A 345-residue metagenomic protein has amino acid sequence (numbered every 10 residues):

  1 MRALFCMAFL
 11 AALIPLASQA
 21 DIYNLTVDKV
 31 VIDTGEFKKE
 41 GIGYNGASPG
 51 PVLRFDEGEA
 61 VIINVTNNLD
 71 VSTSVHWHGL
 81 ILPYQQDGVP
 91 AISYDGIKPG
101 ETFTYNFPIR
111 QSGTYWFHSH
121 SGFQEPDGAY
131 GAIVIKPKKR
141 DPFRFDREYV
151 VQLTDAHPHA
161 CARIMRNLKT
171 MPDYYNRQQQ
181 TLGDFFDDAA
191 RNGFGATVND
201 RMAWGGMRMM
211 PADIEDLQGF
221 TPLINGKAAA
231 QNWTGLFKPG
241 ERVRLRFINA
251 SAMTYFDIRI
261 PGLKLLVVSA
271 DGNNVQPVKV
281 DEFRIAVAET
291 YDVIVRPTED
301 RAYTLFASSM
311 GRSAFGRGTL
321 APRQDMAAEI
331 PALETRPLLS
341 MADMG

Functional and structural regions predicted by a protein language model:
M1-F5: Positively charged n-region of N-terminal signal peptides that target proteins for export
C6-P15: Bacterial N-terminal signal peptides
A20-V287, Q324-M344: Histidine-centered copper-binding motifs that mark active-site loops of extracellular/periplasmic copper enzymes
P108, T290-A302: Eukaryote-biased detector of low-complexity, proline/serine/threonine-rich segments and adjacent exposed loops
Y115-S121, T298-R312: Short, surface-exposed ligand- or partner-binding patches at beta-edge/loop junctions that are enriched in aromatics
F123-A129, S309-R317: Short acidic/polar inter-strand loop motif in beta-rich domains
R242-R244, T290-D292, F315: Transmembrane beta-barrel architecture of outer membranes
F256-R259, Y303-F306, A314-R317, A328: Extended hydrophobic-aromatic, low-complexity segments
